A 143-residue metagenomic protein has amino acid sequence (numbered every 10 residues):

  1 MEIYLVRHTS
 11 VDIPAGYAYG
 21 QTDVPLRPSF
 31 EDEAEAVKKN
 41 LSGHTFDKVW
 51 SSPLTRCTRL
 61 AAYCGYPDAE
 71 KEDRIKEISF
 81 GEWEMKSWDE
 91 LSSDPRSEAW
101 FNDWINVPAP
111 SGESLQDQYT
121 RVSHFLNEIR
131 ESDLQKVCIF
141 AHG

Functional and structural regions predicted by a protein language model:
M1-E2: Absolute protein N-terminus
L5-T9, F140-G143: Histidine-centered catalytic micro-motifs
V6-P67: Active-site-proximal alpha-helix that buttresses catalytic centers in soluble enzyme cores
V37, L41, Q118-I129: Generic hydrophobic alpha-helical segments
G43, M85, L134-Q135: A glycine-biased structural micro-motif
S51-S52, T120, F140-A141: Short beta-strand scaffold positions
T58, Y66, S123-G143: Active-site-adjacent alpha-helix immediately C-terminal to a catalytic or transition-state-stabilizing loop
C64-S123: Phosphate-handling substructures
